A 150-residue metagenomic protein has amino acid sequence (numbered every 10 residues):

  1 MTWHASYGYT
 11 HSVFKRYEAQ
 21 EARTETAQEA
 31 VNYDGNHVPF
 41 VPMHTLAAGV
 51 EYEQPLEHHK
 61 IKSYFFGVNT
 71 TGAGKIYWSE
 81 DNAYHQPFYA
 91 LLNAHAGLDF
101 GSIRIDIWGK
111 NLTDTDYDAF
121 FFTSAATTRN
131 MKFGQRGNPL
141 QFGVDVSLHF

Functional and structural regions predicted by a protein language model:
M1-S79, S147-H149: Gram-negative outer-membrane beta-barrel transporters
H11, G35, Q86-F88, G109 (+2 more regions): Generic secondary-structure boundary/loop-capping signal
A19-E29, N82-P87, D118-N130: Flexible, surface-exposed loop regions and adjacent strand-edge segments of Gram-negative outer-membrane beta-barrel
E29, D34, N69, Y84 (+2 more regions): Short, solvent-exposed micro-motifs at the edges of structured domains
G35-P39, E80-H85, M131-Q135: Outer-membrane beta-barrel domain signature
P42-L46, F88-L92, G101, N138-F142: Residues that define the transmembrane beta-barrel architecture of outer-membrane proteins
T71-S79, L98-F150: C-terminal beta-signal and adjacent terminal beta-strands/loops of Gram-negative outer-membrane beta-barrel proteins
A94-A96: Short, basic/aromatic-rich helical patch in the C-terminal catalytic core of site-specific tyrosine
